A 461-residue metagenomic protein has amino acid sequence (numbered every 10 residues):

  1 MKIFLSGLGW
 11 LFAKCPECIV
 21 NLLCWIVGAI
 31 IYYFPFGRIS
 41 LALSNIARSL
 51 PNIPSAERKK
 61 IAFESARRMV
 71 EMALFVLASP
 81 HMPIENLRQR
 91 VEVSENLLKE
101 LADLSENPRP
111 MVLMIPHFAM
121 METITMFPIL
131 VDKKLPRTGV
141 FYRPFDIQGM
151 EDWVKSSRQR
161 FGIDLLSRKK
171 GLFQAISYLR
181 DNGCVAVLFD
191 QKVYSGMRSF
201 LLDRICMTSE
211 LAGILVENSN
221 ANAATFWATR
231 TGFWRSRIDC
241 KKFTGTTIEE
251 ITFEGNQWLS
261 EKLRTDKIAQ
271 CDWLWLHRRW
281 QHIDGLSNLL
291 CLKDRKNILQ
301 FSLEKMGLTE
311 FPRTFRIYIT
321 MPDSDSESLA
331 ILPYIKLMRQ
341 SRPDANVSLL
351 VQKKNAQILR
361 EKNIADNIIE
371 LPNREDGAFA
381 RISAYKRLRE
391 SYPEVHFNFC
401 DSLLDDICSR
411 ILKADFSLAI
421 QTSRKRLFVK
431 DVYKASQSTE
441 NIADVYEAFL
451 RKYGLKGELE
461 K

Functional and structural regions predicted by a protein language model:
M1-I115, M120, D152, S156 (+1 more regions): Membrane-anchoring hydrophobic helices of lipid-metabolizing enzymes
R38, A56, N107, R230 (+3 more regions): Catalytic machinery of carbohydrate-active enzymes, primarily nucleotide-sugar-dependent glycosyltransferases
K60-F63, K99, D103-E106, L130 (+1 more regions): Non-catalytic C-terminal accessory region of glycerolipid acyltransferases and related lyso-lipid remodeling enzymes
E92-E95, D164-K169, I368-L371, K434: Short acidic-hydrophobic, aromatic-tinged amphipathic segments that line or gate anion-handling sites
N107-K169, S195-M197, R204, L350 (+1 more regions): Catalytic core of membrane glycerolipid acyltransferases/transacylases, capturing the structured, soluble-facing
P110-M114, N182-A186, R316: Residue-level preference for the first positions of well-ordered beta-strands
M111, T138, V185, A223 (+2 more regions): Hydrophobic/aromatic residues located in beta-strands of well-ordered beta-sheets within soluble catalytic
G139-F141, L166, N222-F226, I369 (+2 more regions): Hydrophobic/aromatic beta-strand patches that form the interior of the parallel beta-sheet core in alpha/beta enzyme
